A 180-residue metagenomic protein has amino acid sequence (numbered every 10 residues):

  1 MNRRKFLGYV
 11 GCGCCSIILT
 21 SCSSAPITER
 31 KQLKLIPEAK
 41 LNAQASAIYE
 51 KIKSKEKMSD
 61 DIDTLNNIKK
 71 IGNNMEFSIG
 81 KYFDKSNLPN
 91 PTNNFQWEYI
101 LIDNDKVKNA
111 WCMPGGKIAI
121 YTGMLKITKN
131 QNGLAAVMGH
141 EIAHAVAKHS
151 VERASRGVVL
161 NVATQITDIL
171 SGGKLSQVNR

Functional and structural regions predicted by a protein language model:
N2-R180: A Zn2+-metalloprotease active-site environment signal
